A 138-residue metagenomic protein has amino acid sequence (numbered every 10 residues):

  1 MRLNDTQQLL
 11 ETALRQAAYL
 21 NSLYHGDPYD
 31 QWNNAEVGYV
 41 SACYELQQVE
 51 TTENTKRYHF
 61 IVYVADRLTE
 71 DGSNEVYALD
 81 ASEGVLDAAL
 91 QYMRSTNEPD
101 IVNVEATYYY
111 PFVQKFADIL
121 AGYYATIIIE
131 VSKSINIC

Functional and structural regions predicted by a protein language model:
M1-E53: Small/polar-rich, solvent-exposed N-terminal microdomains that initiate assembly or binding
M1-Q8, E53-R57, A65-L90: Extracellular/virion structural assembly segments
A18, E70, R94-N97, I135: Secondary-structure transition/hinge residues
N21-G26, N34-V40, E83-E130: Acidic-leaning, charged glycine-interspersed low-complexity segments
N54-D71, A121-K133: Oligomerization/assembly interface segments of phage tail-like spikes and tubes
